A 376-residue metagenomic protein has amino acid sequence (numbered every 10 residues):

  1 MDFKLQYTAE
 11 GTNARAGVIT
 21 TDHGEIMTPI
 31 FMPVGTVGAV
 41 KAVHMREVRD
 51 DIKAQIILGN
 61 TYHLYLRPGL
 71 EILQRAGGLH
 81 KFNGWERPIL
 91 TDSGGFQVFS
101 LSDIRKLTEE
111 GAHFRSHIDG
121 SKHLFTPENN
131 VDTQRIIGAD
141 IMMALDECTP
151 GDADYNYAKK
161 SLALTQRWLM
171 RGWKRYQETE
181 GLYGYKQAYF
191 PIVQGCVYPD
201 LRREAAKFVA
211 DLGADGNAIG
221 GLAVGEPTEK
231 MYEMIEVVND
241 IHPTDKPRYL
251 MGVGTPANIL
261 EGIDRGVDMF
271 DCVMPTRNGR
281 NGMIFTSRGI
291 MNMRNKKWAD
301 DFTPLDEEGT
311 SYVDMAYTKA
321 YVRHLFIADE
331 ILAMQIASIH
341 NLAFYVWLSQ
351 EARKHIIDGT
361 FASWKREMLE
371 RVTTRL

Functional and structural regions predicted by a protein language model:
M1-L182, K296-A299: Non-catalytic, usually N-terminal nucleic-acid engagement modules in DNA/RNA processing proteins
M1-V18, H23-P33, K41-A42, D146-D152 (+1 more regions): C-terminal extensions of enzymes
G24, I57, D92, Q134 (+5 more regions): Conserved, mostly hydrophobic/aromatic
Y65, P150-G151, G225-E226, N278-G279 (+1 more regions): Short secondary-structure capping/turn micro-motifs that flank functional sites
N129, T133, K160, L164-R171 (+5 more regions): A non-catalytic, amphipathic alpha-helix used as a structural packing/dimerization or gating element in enzyme scaffolds
G138, L169, W173-Y176, E180 (+4 more regions): Structural signal for hydrophobic packing residues in well-ordered secondary-structure cores of soluble enzyme domains
G151-Y155, K159, G216-L222, I331-M334: Glycine- and acidic
A163, R175, T179, G184-L305: Glycine-rich phosphate/ribose-binding loops and adjacent secondary-structure elements that form binding surfaces
